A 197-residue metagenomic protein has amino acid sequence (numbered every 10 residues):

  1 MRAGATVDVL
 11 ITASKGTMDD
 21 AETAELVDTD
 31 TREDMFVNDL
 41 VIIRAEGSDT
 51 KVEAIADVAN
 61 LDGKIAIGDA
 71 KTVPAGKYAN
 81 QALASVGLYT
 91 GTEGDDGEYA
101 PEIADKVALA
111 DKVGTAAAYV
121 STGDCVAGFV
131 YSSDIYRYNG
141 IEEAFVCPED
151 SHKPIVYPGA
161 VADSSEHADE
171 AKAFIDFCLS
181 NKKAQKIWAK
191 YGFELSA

Functional and structural regions predicted by a protein language model:
R2-T6, S14-K15, D20-A24, F36 (+1 more regions): Exported/periplasmic ABC-transporter solute-binding proteins
E25-E33: Central helical "cap/lid" subdomain
